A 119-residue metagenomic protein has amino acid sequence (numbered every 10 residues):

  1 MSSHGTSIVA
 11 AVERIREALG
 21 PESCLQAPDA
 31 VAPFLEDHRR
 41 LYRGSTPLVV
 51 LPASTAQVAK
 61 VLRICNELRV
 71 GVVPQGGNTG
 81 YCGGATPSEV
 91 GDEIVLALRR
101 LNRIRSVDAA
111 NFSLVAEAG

Functional and structural regions predicted by a protein language model:
M1-H38, E67-V70: N-terminal accessory segments
I15, L41-V72, G76, V90 (+1 more regions): N-terminal glycine-rich flavin-associated loop
D29, G76-N78: Short, ordered loop/turn segments at secondary-structure junctions
P33, G80-G83: Flexible loop/turn segments at secondary-structure boundaries
C82, I94-A97: Short, acidic (Asp/Glu-rich) active-site segment that either coordinates a divalent metal cofactor
G83-V90: Short acidic, glycine/serine/threonine-rich loops at helix termini
